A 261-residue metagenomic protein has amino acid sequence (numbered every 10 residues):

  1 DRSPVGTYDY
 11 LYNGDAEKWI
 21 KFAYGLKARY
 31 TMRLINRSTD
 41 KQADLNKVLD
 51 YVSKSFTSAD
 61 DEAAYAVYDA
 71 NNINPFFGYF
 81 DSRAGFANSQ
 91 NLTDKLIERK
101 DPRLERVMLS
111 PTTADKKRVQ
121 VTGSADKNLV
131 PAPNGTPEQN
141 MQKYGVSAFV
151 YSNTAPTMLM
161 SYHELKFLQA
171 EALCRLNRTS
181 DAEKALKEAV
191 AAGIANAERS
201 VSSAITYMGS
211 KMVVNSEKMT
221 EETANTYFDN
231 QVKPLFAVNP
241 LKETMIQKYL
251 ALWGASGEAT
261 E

Functional and structural regions predicted by a protein language model:
D1-V201, A237-L241, Q247: Structured, solvent-exposed acidic/aromatic patches
I194-E198, S210-E261: C-terminal functional modules
Y207: A motif-centric signal for short, conserved binding hotspots located in accessible loops or intrinsically disordered
